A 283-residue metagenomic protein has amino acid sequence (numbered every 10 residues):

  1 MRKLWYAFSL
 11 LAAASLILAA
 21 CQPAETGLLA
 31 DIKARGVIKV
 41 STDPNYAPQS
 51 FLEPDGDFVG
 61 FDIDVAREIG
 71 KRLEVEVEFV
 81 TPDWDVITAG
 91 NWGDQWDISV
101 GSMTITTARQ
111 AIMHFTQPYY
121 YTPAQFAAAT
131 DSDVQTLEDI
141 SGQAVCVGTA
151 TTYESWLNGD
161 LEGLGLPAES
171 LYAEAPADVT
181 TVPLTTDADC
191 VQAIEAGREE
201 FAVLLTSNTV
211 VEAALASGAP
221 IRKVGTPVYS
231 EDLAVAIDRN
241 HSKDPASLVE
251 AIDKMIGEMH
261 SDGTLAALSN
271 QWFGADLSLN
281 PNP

Functional and structural regions predicted by a protein language model:
S15-A20: C-terminal motif of bacterial Sec signal peptides marking the signal peptidase cleavage site
Q22-P23, I63-R72, D131-V134, E138-A144 (+3 more regions): Extended ligand-binding regions for polar small-molecule ligands
P23-T26, T152-T181, S217-A219, K223-V224 (+1 more regions): Ligand-binding clefts/hinges and TM-proximal coupling segments of bilobed small-molecule sensing domains
T26, E78-A89, S132, L171-A193 (+1 more regions): Short helix-initiation/N-cap motifs at beta->coil->alpha
T26-S102, D262, Q271: Extracytoplasmic small-molecule ligand-binding "clamshell" domains of the periplasmic binding protein/Venus flytrap
K39-A47, F58-K71, M103-T104, T122-D189 (+1 more regions): Bilobed "Venus flytrap"/periplasmic-binding protein-like clamshell domains and structurally analogous long
P44, Y120-A128, E174-P176, N208 (+2 more regions): Periplasmic-binding protein-like
D85-V86, M103-A111, S155-G163, Q192-S230: A ligand-binding cleft/hinge motif common to bilobed small-molecule-binding domains
